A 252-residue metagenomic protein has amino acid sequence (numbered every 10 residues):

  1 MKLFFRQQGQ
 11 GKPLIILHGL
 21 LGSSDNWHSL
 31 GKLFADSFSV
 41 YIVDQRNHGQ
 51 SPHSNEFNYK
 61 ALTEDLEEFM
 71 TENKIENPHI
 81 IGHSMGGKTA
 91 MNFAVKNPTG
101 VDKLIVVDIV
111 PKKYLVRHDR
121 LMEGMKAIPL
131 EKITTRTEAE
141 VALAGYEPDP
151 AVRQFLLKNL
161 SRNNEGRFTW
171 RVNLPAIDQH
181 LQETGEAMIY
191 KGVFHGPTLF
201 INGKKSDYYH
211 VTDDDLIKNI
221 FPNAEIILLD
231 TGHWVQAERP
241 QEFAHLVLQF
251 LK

Functional and structural regions predicted by a protein language model:
M1-I15, A35-F38, I75-E76, Q182 (+2 more regions): Alpha/beta-hydrolase fold catalytic core
F4-P52: Conserved HGGG/HGGXW glycine-rich cap/lid loop of the alpha/beta-hydrolase fold
H28, K32, Y41-G82, H245: Active-site loop/oxyanion-hole signature of alpha/beta-hydrolase fold enzymes
G82, G86, A90: Gly/Ala-rich beta-loop-alpha elbow adjacent to hydrolase catalytic centers
N92-V95, D102-T134: Flexible "cap/lid" loop of the alpha/beta hydrolase fold
V116, E131-G185: Conserved alpha/beta-hydrolase catalytic His-Asp/Glu region
E165-N219: Conserved serine/cysteine hydrolase catalytic core
T231-A244: Catalytic histidine-centered segment of alpha/beta-hydrolase-like enzymes
